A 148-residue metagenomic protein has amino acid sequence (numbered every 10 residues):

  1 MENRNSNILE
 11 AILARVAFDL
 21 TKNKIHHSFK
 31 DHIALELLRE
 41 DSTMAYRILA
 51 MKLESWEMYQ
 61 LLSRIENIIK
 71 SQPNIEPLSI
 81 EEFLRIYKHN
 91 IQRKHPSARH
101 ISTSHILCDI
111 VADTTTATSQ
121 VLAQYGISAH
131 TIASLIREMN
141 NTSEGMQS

Functional and structural regions predicted by a protein language model:
M1-S148: Histone-fold recognition with a strong bias for associated Lys/Arg-rich disordered tails
